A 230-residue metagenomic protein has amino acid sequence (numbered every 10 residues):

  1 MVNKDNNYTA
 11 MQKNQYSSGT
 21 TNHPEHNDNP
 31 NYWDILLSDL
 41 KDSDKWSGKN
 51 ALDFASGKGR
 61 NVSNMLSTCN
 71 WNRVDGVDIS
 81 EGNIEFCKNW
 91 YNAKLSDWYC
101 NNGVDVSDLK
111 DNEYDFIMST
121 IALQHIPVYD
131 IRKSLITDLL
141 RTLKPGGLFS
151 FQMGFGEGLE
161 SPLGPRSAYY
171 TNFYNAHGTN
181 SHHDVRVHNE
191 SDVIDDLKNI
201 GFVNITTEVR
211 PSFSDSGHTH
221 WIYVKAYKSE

Functional and structural regions predicted by a protein language model:
M1-W46, K58-V106, Y129-D130, F149-E230: Class I (Rossmann-like) S-adenosyl-L-methionine-dependent methyltransferase catalytic domain, capturing the SAM-binding
F54: Conserved beta-strand/loop positions that form the S-adenosyl-L-methionine
M65, D138-L139: Class I S-adenosylmethionine-dependent transferase superfamily signal
D108-I117: A short acidic, Gly/Pro-enriched loop at the edge of an enzyme's catalytic core that lines a small-molecule cofactor
S119-A122: A short beta-strand submotif of the Rossmann-like class I SAM-dependent methyltransferase core that lines
I126-D138: A short, conserved alpha-helix within the catalytic core of class I
L143-F149: Short glycine-dipeptide loop
